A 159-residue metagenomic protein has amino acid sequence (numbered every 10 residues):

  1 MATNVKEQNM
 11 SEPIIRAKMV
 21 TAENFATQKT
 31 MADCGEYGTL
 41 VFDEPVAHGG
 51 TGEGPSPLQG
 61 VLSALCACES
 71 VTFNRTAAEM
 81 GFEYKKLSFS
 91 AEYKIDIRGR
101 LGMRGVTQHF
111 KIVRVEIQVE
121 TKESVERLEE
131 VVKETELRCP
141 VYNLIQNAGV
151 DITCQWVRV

Functional and structural regions predicted by a protein language model:
A2-S63, R75-V159: Extended beta-strand/beta-hairpin segments
